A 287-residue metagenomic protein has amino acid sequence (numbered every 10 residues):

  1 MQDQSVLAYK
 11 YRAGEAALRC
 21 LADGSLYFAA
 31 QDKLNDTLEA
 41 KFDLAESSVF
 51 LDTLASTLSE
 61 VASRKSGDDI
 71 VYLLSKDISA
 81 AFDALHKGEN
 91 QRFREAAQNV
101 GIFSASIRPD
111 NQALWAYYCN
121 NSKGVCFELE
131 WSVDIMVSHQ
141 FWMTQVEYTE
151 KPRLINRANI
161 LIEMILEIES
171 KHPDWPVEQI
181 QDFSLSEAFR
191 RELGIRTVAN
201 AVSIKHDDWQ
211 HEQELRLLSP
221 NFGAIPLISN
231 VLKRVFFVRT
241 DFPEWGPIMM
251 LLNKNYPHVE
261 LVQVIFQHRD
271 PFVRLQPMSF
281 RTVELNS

Functional and structural regions predicted by a protein language model:
M1-S287: Partner-binding and oligomerization surfaces adjacent to conserved cores of proteins that assemble macromolecular
